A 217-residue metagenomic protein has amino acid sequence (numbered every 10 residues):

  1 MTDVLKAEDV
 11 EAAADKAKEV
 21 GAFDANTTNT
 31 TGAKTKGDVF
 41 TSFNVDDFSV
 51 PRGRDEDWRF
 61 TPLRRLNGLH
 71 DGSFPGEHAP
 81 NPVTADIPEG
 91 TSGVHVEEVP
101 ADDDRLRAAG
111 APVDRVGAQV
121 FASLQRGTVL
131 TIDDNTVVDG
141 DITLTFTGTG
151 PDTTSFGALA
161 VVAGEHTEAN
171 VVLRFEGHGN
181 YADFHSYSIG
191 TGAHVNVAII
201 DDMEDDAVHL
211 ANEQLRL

Functional and structural regions predicted by a protein language model:
M1-L217: Glycine-rich and polybasic anion-binding loops at the starts of cofactor/ligand-binding domains
